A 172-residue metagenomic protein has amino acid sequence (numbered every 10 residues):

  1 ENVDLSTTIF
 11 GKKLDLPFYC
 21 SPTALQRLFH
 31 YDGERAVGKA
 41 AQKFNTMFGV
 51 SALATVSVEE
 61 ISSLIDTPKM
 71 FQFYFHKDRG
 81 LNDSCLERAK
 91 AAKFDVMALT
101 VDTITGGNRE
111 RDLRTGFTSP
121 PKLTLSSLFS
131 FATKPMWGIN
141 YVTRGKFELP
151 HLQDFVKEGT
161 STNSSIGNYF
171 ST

Functional and structural regions predicted by a protein language model:
E1-G11, P120-T172: An N-cap/entry alpha-helix motif that binds or orients negatively charged groups
E1-T105: N-terminal capping/small domains of soluble enzymes
L64-T67, L113, K134: Acidic/polar active-site rim loop that often engages polyanionic ligands
H76-G80, T105-N108, F129-A132, M136-I139: Active-site glycine- and acidic-residue-rich loops that bind and position anionic ligands or nucleotide-like cofactors
R79-L86, A98, R114, K122-F129 (+1 more regions): Hydrophobic, well-ordered secondary-structure segments
T105-L123: Glycine/aspartate-rich loop-and-adjacent alpha/beta segment that forms the canonical ThDP
